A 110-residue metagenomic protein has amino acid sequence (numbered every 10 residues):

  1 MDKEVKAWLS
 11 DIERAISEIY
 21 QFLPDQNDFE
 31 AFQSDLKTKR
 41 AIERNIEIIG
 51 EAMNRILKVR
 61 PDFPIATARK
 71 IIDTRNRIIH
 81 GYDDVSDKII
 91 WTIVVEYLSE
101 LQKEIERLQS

Functional and structural regions predicted by a protein language model:
M1-S110: Solvent-exposed interaction patches of small proteins and small membrane subunits
